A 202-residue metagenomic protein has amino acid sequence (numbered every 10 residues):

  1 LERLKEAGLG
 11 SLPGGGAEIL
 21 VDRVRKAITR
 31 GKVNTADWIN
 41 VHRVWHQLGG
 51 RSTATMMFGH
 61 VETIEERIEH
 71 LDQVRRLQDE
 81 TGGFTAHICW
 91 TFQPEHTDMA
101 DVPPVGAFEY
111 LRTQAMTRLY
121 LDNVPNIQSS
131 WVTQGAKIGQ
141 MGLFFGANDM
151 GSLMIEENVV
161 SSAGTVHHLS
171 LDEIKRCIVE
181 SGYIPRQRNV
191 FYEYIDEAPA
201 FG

Functional and structural regions predicted by a protein language model:
L1-G50, M57-E80, D98-F108, G164-T165: Conserved non-cysteine loop/helix-boundary elements of the Radical SAM core domain that shape
G10-S11, R51, T85, N148: Short acidic/polar active-site loop segments enriched in Thr and Asp
L12-P13, T53, I88, Q128: Structural detector of well-ordered beta-strand residues that form the stable sheet scaffold of enzyme domains
P13, T53-T55, D149-L153: Short hydrophobic alpha-helical runs that function as membrane-insertion/retention elements
Q78-G202: Auxiliary Fe-S-binding modules of radical SAM enzymes
